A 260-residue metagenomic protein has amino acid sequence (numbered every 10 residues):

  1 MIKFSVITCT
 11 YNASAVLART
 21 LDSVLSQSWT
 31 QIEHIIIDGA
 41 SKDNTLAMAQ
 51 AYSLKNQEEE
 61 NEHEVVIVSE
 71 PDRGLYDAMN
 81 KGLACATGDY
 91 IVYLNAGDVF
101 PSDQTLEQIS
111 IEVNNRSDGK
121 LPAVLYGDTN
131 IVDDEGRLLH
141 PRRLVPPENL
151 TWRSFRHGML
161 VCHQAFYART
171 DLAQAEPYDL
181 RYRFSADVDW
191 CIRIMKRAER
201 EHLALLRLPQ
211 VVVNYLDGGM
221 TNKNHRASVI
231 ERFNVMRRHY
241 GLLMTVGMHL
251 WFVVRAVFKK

Functional and structural regions predicted by a protein language model:
M1-N222, F258-K260: Nucleotide-sugar donor-binding/catalytic module of glycosyltransferases that assemble extracellular/cell-envelope
A198, N222-T245: Catalytic core of nucleotide-sugar-dependent glycosyltransferases
R237-K260: Membrane-proximal basic amphipathic "stem/tether" segments
